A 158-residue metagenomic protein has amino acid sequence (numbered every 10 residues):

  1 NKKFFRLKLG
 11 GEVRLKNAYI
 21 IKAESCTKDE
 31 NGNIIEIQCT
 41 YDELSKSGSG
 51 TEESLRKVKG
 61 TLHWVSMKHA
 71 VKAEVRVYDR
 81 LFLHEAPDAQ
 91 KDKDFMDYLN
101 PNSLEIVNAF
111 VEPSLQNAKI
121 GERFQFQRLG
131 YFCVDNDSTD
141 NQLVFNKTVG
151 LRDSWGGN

Functional and structural regions predicted by a protein language model:
N1-N158: Basic, alpha-helical terminal appendages of large translation-related enzymes
